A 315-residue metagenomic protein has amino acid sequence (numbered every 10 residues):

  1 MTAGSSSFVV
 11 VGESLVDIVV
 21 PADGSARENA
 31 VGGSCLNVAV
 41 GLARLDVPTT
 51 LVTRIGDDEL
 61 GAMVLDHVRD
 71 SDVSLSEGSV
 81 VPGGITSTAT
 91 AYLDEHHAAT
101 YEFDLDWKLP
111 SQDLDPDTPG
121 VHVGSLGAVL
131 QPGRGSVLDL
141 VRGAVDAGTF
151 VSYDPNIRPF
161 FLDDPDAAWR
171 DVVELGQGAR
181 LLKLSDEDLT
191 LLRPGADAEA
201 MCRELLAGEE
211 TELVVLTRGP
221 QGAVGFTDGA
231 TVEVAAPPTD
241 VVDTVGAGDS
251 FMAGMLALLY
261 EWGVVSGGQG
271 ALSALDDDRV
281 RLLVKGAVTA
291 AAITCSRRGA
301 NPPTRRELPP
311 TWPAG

Functional and structural regions predicted by a protein language model:
M1-S7, A196-G315: Conserved phosphate-binding/catalytic region of the ribokinase-like
M1-S74, R298, G315: Glycine-rich phosphate/adenosyl-contacting loop at the front of the ribokinase-like
S7, P48, F150, L181 (+1 more regions): Proline-centered loop/turn at the N-terminus of a beta-strand
S14, P155, S250: Active-site metal-binding loops of divalent metal-dependent hydrolases
I18, V47-S125, W312-G315: Conserved N-terminal subdomain of the carbohydrate kinase-like
L42, S185, G248: Short, conserved phosphate/pyrophosphate- and ester-handling motifs at nucleotide-, phospho-/glycolipid
D113-D115, E174-L175, A207: Structural alpha-helical scaffold elements that stabilize or flank donor/cofactor-binding regions in carbohydrate
G120-E204, Q221-G222: Conserved beta-alpha-beta core of the PfkB/ribokinase-like small-molecule kinase fold
